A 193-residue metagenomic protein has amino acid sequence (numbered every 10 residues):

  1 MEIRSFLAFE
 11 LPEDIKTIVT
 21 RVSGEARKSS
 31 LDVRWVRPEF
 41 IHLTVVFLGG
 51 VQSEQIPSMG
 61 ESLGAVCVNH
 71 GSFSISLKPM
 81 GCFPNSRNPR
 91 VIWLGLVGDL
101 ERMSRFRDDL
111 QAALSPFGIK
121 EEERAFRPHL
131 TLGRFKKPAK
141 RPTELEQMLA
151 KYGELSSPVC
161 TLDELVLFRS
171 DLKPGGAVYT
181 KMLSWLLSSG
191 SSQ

Functional and structural regions predicted by a protein language model:
M1-Q193: Histidine-dependent nucleotide/RNA phosphoesterase domain, centered on the 2H-phosphoesterase fold with its duplicated
